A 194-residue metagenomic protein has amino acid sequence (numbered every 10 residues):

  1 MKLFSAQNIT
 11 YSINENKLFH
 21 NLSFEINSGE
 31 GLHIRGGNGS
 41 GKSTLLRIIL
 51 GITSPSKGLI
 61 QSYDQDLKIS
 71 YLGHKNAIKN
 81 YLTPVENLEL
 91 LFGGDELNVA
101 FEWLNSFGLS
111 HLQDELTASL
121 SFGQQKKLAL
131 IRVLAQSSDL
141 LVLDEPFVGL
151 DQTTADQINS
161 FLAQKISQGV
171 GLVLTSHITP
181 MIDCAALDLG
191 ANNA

Functional and structural regions predicted by a protein language model:
F4-A6, L18-N21: Conserved structural motif at the start of ABC-family nucleotide-binding domains
L50: Helix-to-loop junction immediately C-terminal to a conserved catalytic motif
K75, N80-V99: Q-loop/switch helix immediately C-terminal to the Walker
N98-L112: Conserved ABC ATPase "signature" region
L116-G123: Conserved ABC ATPase signature
L130, G169: Hydrophobic anchor residue at the start of the ABC signature
L141-E145, L150: Catalytic Walker B motif of ABC-type/P-loop ATPase nucleotide-binding domains
